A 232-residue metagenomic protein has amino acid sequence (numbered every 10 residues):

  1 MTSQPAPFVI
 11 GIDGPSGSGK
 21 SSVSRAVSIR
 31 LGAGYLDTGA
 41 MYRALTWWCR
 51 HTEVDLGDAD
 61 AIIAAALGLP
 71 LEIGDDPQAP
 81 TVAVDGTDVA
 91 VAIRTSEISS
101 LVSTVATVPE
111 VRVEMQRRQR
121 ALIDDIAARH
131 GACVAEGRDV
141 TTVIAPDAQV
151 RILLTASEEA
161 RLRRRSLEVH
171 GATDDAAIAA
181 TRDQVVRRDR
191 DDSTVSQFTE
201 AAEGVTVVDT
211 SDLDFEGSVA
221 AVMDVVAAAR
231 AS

Functional and structural regions predicted by a protein language model:
I10-I12: Hydrophobic anchor at the beta1->P-loop junction of P-loop NTPases
P15: P-loop (Walker A) phosphate-binding loop of NTP-binding proteins
K20: Conserved lysine of the Walker
V23: Hydrophobic positions on the alpha1 helix immediately C-terminal to the Walker A/P-loop
I29-S96: N-terminal phosphate/diphosphate-binding loop that engages ATP/GTP or pyrophosphate donors across diverse enzyme folds
G39, G86, M115, V134 (+1 more regions): Residue-level signal for inorganic ion chemistry
G74, Q119, I123-A127, R138-V143 (+2 more regions): Small-molecule kinase domains that catalyze NTP-dependent phosphoryl transfer to phosphate-bearing small molecules
A90-G171: ATP-dependent NMP and nucleoside kinases share a basic, alpha-helical "lid"
